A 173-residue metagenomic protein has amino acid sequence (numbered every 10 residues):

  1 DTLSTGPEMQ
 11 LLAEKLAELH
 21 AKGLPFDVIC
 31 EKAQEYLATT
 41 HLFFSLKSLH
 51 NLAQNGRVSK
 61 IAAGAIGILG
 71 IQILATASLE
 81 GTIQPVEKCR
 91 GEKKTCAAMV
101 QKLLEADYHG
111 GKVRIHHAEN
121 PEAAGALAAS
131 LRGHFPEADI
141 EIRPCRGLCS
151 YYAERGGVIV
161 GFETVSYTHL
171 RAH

Functional and structural regions predicted by a protein language model:
S4-S166: Mixed-charge interfacial surface used for oligomerization/domain docking and macromolecular partner engagement
T168-H173: Conserved small/polar residues in nucleotide/adenosyl-binding loops
